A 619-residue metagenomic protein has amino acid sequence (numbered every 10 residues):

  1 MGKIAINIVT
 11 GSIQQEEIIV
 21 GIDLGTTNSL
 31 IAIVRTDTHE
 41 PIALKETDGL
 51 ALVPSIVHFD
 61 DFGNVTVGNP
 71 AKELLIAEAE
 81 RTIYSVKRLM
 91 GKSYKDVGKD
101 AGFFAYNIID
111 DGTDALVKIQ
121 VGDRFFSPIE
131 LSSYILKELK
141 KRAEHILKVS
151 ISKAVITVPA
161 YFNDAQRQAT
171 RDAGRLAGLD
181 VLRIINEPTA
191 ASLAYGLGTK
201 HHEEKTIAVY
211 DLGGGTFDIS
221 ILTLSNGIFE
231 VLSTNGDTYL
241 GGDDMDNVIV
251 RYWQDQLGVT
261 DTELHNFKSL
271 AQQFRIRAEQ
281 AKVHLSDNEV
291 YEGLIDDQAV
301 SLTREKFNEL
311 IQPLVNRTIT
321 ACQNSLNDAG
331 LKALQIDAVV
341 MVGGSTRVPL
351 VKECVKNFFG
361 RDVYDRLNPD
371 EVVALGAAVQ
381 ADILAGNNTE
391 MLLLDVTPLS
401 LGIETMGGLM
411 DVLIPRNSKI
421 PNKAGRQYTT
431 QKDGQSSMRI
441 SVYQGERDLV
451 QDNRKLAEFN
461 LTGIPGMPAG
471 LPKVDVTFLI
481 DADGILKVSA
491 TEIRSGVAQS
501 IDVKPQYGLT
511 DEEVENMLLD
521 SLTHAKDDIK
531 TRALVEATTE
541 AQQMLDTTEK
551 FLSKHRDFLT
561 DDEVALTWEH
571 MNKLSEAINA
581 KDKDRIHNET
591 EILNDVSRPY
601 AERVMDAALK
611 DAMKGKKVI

Functional and structural regions predicted by a protein language model:
M1-T113, Q120-F125, I129, S133-Y134 (+1 more regions): Oxyanion-binding/catalytic loops of NTP- or PPi-dependent enzymes
